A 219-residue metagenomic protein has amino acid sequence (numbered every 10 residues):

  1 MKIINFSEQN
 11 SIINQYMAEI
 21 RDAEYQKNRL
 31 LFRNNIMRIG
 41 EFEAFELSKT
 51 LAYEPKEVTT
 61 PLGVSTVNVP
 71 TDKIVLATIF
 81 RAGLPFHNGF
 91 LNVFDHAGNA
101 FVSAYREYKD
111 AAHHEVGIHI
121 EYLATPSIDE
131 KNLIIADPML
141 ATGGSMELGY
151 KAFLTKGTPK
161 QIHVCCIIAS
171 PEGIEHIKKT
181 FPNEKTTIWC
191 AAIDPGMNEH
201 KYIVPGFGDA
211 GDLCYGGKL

Functional and structural regions predicted by a protein language model:
M1-L219: PRPP-associated nucleotide enzymes
